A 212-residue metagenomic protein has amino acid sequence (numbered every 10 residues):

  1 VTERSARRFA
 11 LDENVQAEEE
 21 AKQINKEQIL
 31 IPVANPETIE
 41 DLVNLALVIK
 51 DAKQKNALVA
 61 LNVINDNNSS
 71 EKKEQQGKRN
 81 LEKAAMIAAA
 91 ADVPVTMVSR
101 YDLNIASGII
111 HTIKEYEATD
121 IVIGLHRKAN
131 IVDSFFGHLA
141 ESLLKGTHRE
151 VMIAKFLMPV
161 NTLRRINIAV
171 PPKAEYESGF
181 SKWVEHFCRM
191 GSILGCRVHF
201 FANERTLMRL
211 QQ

Functional and structural regions predicted by a protein language model:
V1-I31, E37, A57-A60, Q76 (+7 more regions): Membrane-interfacial segments at transmembrane helix termini in multi-pass membrane proteins
V15-Q16, D102-S107, P159: Short acidic loop-to-helix transition motifs that present clustered carboxylates
E20-K22, K50, I113: Replace "in large, NTP-powered and nucleic-acid-processing enzymes" with "in large, NTP-powered factors and other
I24-N80, A85-I87, V98, R165-Q212: Small/aliphatic-rich secondary-structure junction motif
A90-I121, R205, Q212: Structural beta-alpha unit
A118-V184, F200-R205: Soluble C-terminal extramembrane regulatory/interaction domains of multi-pass membrane proteins
